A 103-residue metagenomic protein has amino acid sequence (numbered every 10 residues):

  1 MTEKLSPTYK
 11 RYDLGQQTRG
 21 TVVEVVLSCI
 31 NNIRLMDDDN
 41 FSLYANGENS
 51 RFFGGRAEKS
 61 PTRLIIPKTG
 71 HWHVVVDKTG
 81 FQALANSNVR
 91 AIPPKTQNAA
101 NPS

Functional and structural regions predicted by a protein language model:
M1-S103: Acidic, Ser/Thr/Pro
